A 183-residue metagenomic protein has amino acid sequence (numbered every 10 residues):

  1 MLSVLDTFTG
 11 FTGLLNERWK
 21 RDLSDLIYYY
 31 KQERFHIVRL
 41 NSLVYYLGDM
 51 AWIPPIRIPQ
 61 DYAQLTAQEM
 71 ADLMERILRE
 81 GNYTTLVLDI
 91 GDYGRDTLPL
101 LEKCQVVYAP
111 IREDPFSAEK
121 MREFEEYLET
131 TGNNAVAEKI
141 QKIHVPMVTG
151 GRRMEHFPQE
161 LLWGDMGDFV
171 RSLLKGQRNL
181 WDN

Functional and structural regions predicted by a protein language model:
M1-W52: Phosphate-binding loop that captures ATP/GTP phosphates
S3, P54, H144-P146: Residue-level recognition of beta-strand->loop/alpha-helix junctions
D6-F8, R57-Q60, P115, T149: Conserved nucleotide-binding/hydrolysis micro-motifs of P-loop NTPases
G10-D25, Y62-L73, P110, D165-M166: Charged, low-complexity, helix/coiled-coil-prone segments
S24-I27, N41-S42, A71, E75 (+2 more regions): Generic detector of well-ordered alpha-helical segments enriched in charged/polar residues, highlighting helical
L40-L47, W52-L98: Phosphate-binding/switch loop-helix module in NTP-utilizing enzymes
D72-W163: Conserved catalytic-core segment of NTP-binding enzymes
H156-N183: NTP-binding/hydrolysis catalytic cores, primarily Walker-type P-loop NTPases
